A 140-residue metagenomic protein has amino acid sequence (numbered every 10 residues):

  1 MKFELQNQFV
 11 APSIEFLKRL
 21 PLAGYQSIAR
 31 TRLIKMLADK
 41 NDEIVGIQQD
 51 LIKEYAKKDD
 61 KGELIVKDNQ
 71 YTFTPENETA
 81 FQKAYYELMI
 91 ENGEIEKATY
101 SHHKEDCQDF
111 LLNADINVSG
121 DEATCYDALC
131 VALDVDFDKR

Functional and structural regions predicted by a protein language model:
K2-D60: N-terminal interaction modules that seed assembly of large macromolecular complexes
Q49-R140: Low-complexity intrinsically disordered segments
